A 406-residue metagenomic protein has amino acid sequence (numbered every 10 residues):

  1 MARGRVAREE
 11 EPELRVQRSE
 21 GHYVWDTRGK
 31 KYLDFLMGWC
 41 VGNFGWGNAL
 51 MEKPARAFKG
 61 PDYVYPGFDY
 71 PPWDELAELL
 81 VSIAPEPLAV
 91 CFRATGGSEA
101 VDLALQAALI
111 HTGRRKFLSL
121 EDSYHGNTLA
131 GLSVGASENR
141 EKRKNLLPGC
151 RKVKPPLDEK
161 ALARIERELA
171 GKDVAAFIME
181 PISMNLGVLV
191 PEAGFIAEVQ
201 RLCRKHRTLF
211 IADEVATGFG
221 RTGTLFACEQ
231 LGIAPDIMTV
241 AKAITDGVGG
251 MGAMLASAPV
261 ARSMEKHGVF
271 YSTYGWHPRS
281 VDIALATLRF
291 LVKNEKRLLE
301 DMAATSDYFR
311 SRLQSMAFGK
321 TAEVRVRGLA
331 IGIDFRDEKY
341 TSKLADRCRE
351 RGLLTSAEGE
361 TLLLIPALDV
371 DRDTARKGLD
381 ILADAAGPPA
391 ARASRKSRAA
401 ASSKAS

Functional and structural regions predicted by a protein language model:
M1-S406: Conserved N-terminal phosphate-binding loop of PLP-dependent enzymes in the Aspartate aminotransferase
